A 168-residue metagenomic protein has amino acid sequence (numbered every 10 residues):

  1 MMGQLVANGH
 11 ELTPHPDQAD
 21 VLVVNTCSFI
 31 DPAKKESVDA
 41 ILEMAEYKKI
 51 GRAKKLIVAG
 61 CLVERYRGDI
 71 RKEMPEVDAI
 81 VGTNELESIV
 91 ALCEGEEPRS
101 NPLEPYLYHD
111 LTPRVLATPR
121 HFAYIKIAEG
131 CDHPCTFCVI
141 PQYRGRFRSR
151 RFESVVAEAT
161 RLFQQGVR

Functional and structural regions predicted by a protein language model:
M1-R168: Proteins enriched for Cys/Gly/acidic motifs involved in redox and nucleic-acid/cofactor modification
